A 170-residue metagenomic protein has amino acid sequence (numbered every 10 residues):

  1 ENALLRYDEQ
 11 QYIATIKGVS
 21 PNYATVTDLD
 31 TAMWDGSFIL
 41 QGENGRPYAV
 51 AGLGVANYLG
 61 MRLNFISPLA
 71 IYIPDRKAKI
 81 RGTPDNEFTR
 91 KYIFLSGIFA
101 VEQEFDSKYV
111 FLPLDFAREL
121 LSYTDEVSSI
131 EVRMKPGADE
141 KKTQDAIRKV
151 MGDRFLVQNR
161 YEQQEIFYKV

Functional and structural regions predicted by a protein language model:
E1-A3, G54, Y72-K77: Generic short beta-strand segments
N2-E43, E87, L95: The feature marks short, hydrophobic/small-residue-biased sequence motifs that occur predominantly
E9-A14, N44-Y48, N64-P68, R90 (+3 more regions): Extracytoplasmic
T15-K17, V50-G52, Y72: Short beta-strand segments
V19-N22, A32, R62, L120-Y123 (+1 more regions): Conserved, well-folded catalytic cores of nucleic-acid-processing and energy-transducing macromolecular machines
A24, V55-A56, A117: A generic structural signal for short hydrophobic patches within well-formed alpha-helices
D28, A51-I66: Short, solvent-exposed hinge/capping segments at secondary-structure junctions
I73-V170: Mechanotransmission and gating elements of multispan inner-membrane complexes involved in transport and envelope
